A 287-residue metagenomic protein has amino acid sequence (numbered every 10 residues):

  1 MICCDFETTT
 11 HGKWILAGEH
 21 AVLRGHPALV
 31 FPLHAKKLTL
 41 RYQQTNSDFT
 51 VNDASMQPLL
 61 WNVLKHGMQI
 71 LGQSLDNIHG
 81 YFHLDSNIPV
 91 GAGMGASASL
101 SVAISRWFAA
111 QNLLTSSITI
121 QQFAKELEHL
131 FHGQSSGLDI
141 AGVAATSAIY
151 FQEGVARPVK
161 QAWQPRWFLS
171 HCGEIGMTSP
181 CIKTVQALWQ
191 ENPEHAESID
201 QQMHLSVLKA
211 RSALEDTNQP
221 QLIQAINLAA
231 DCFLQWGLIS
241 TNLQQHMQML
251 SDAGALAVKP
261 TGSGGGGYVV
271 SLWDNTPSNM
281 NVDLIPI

Functional and structural regions predicted by a protein language model:
I2-H11, I15, A21-L23, V30-H34 (+8 more regions): C-terminal nucleotide
G18-E19, L84: A secondary-structure boundary/capping signal
K37-T39, H79: A common structural microfeature
K65-L71, F82-D85, S101: A basic- and aromatic-enriched beta-loop-alpha substructure that forms the phosphate/nucleotide- and DNA/RNA-contacting
I78-V90: Glycine/charged-rich beta-loop-alpha catalytic/anionic-binding loops adjacent to active sites
S86, A96-S97, S136: Short linear Ser/Thr-Pro motifs
A92-S116: DPxDG-like acidic metal-binding loop motif
L100, Y268-V270: Conserved short hydrophobic patches within well-ordered secondary structure
